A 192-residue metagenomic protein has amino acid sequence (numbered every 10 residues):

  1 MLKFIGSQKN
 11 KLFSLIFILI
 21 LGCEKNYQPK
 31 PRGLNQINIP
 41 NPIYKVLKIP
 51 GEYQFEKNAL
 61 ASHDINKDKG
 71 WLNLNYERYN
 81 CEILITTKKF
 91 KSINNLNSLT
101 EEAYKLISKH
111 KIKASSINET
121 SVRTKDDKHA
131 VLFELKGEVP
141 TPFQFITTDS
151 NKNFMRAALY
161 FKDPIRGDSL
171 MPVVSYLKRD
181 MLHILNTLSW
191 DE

Functional and structural regions predicted by a protein language model:
L2-G6, C23-C81, N94-D126, V139 (+1 more regions): N-terminal targeting sequences that direct proteins away from the cytosol to non-cytosolic compartments
K9-L15: Sec-dependent signal peptide recognition, specifically the positively charged N-region followed immediately by
T86-T87: Transmembrane beta-strand segments that form the barrel wall of outer-membrane beta-barrel proteins
E119, P142-T148: Hydrophobic/aromatic beta-strand elements that line small-molecule binding cavities or substrate pockets in beta-rich
R123-D127, T148-N153: A short, structured loop/turn motif at beta-sheet edges
H129-P142: Short, Gly/Ser/Thr-enriched beta-strand-loop segments that form substrate-interacting elements of hydrolase/peptidase
F154-Y160: Short hydrophobic beta-strand segments that form the core of ligand-binding sensory/regulatory domains
